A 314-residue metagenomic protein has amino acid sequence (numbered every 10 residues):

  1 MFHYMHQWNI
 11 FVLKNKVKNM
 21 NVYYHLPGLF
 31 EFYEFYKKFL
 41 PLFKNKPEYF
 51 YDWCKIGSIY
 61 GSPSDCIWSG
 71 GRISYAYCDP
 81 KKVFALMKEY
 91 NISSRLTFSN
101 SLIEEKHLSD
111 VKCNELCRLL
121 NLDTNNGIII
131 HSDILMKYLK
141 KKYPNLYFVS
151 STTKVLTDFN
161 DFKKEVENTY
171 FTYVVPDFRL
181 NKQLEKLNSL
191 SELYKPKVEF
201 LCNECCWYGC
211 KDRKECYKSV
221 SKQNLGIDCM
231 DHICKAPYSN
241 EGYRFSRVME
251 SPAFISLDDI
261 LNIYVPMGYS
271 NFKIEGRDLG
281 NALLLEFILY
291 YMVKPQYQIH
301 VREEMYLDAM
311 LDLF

Functional and structural regions predicted by a protein language model:
M1-I10: Intrinsically disordered, low-complexity segments enriched in serine/proline and basic residues
K16-D161, E165, F171-F314: Active-site pocket-lining/capping segments in soluble small-molecule metabolic enzymes
